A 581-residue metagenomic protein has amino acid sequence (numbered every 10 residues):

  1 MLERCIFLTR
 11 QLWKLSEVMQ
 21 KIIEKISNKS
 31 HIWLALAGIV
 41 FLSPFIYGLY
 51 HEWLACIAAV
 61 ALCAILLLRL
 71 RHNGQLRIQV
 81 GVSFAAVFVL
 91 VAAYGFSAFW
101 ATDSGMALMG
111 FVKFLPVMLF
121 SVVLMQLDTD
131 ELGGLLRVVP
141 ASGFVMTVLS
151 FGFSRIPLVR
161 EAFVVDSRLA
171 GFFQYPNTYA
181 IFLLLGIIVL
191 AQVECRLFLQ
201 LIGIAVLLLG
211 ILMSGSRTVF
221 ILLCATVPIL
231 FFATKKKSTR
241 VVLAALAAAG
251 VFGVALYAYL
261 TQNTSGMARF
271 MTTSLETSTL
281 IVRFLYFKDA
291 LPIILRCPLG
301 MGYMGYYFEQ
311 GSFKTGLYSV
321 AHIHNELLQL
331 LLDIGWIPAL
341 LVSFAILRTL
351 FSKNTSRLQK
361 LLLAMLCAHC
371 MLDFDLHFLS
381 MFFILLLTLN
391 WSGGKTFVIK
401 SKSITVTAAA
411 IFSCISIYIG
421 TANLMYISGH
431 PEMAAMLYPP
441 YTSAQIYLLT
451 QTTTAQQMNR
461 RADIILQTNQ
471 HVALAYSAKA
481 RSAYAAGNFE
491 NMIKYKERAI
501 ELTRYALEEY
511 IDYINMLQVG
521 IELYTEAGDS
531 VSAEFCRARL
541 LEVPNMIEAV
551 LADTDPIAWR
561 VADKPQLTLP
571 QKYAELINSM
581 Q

Functional and structural regions predicted by a protein language model:
M1-F96, T102-P140, V193-L199, P228-L243 (+10 more regions): Transmembrane signal-anchor hairpin modules in multi-pass inner-membrane enzymes, especially those that act on
W33-I46, I57-L66, V91-A98, M109-V123 (+6 more regions): Alpha-helical transmembrane segments of multi-pass inner-membrane proteins
G48, A101-S104, D166-T178, L275 (+3 more regions): Short aromatic-rich membrane-water interface segments that cap or initiate transmembrane helices in multi-pass membrane
R168-F172, T226-V227, V254-F287, I427-H430: Flexible juxtamembrane loops connecting transmembrane helices in multi-pass membrane enzymes that build or modify
S216, Y306, E326-L327: Extended, hydrophobic alpha-helical segments in both membrane/secreted and soluble proteins
V282-V320, I334-L340: TM-adjacent membrane-interface loops and short helices in multi-pass inner/ER membrane proteins
